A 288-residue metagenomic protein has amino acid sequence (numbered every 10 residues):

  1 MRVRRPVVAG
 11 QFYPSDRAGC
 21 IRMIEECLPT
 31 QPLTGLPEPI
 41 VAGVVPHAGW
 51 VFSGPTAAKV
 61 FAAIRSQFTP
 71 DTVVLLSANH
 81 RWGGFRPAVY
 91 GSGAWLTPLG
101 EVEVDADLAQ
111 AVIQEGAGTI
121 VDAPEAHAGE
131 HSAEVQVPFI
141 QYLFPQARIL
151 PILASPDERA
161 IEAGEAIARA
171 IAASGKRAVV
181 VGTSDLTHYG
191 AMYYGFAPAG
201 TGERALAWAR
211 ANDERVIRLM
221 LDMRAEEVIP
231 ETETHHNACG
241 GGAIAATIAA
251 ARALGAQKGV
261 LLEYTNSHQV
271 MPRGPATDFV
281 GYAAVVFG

Functional and structural regions predicted by a protein language model:
M1-A249, A253, Y264-Q269, G288: Active-site histidine-anchored catalytic micro-motif
A256-G288: Long, Lys/Arg- and hydrophobic-enriched amphipathic alpha-helices
